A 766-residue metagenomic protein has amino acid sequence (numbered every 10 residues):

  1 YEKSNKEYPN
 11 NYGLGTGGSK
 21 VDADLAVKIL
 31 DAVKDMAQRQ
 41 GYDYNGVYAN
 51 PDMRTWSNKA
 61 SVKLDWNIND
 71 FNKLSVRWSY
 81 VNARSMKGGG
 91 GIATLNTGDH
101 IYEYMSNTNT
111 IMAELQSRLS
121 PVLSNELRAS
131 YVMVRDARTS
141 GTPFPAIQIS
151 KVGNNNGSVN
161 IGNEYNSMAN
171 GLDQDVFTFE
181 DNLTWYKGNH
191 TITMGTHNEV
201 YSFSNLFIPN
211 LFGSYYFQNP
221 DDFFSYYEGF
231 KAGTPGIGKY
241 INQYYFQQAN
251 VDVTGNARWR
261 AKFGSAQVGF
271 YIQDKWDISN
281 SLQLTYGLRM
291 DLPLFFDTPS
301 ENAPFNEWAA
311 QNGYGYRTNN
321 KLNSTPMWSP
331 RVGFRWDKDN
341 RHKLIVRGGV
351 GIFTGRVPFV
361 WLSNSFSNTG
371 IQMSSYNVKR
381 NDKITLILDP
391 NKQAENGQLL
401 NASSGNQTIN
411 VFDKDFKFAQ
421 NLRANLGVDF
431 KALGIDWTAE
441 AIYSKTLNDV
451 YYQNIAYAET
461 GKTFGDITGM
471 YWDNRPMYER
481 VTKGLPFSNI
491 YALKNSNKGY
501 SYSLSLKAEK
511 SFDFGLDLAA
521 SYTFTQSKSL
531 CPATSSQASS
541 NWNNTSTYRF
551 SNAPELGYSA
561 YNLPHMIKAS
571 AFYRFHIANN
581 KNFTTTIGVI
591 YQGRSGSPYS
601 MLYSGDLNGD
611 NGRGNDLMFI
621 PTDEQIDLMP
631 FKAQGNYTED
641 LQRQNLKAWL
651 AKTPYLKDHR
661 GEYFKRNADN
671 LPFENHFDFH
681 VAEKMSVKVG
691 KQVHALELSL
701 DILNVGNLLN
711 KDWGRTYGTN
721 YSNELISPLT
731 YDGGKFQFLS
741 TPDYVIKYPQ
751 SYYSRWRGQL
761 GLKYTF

Functional and structural regions predicted by a protein language model:
Y1-K3, V76-Y80, L127-M133, M194-V200 (+8 more regions): Transmembrane beta-barrel strands of outer-membrane/channel proteins
M53-W56, N67-Y271, A310-Y314, K462-T463 (+1 more regions): Replace "related TpsB outer-membrane translocases also match" with "some related outer-membrane beta-barrels such as
N58-V62, N107-A113, A129, D175-D181 (+9 more regions): Hydrophobic, lipid-facing positions within transmembrane beta-strands of outer-membrane proteins
W66-I68, S117, W185-K187, N198 (+11 more regions): Residue-level signature of outer-membrane beta-barrel architecture
F71, P121-V122, W185-T191, S281 (+5 more regions): Short loop/turn motifs that connect adjacent beta-strands in outer-membrane beta-barrel proteins
P299-S329, G333-K494, P672, G690: Solvent-exposed loop/turn elements at secondary-structure boundaries
T438-N582, T586-S597: Gram-negative outer-membrane beta-barrel transporters
T586-G690, E697, S722-Q750: Extracytoplasmic gating/loop element in the C-terminal half of outer-membrane beta-barrel translocons and assembly
